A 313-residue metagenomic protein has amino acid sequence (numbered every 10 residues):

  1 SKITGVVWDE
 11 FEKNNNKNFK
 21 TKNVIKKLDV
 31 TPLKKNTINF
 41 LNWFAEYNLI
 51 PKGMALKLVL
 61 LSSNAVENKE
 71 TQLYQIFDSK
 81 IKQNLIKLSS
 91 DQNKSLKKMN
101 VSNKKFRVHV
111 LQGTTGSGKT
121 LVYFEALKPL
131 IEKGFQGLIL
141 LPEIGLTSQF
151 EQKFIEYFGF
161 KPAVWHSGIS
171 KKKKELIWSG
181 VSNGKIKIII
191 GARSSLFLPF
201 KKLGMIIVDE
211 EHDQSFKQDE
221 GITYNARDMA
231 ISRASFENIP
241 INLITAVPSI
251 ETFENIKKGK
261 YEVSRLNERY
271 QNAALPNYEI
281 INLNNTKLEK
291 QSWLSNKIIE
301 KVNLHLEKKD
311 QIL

Functional and structural regions predicted by a protein language model:
S1-V247, T252-F253, K257-A273, N303 (+1 more regions): Accessory, non-ATPase domains that flank or precede helicase/AAA+ motor cores in DNA-metabolism machines
E125-L130, I281-L313: Conserved interdomain hinge at the start of the Helicase C-terminal
P162, Y278-I280: Generic structural signal for residues in well-ordered beta-strands
